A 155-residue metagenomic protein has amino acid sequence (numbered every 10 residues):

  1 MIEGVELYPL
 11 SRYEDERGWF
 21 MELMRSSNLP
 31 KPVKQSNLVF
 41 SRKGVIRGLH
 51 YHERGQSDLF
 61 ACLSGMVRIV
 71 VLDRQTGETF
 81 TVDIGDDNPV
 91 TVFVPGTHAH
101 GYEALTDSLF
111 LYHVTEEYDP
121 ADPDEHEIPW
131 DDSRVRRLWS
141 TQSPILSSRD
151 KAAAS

Functional and structural regions predicted by a protein language model:
M1-V90, L109-S155: Non-catalytic, conserved peripheral segments adjacent to functional cores
D86-L105: Conserved SET/PR-domain catalytic core that frames the SAM/AdoMet-binding pocket
